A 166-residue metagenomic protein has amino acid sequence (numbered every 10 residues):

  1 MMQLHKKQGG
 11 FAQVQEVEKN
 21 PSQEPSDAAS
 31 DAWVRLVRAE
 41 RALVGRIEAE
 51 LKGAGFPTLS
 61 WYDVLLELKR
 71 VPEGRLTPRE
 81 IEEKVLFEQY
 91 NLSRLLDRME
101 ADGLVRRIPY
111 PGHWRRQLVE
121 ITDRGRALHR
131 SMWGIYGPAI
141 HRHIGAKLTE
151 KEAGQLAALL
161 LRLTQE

Functional and structural regions predicted by a protein language model:
M1-A54: N-terminal leader segment of winged-helix/HTH proteins
F11, E18, D97-Q155: Charged, amphipathic alpha-helical coiled-coil/dimerization segments
E24, K52-G53, P72, Q117 (+1 more regions): Residues marking the start of alpha-helices
P25-A28, F56-P57, I121, K147-L148: Alpha-helical hairpin
A29, W33-L51, H129-L148, A153-T164: Hydrophobic alpha-helical core bundles mediating ligand binding, dimerization, or RNAP-core interactions
R35, D63-E67, A127: Pre-recognition alpha-helix immediately N-terminal to the DNA-recognition helix within helix-turn-helix or winged-helix
G45-E88: N-terminal helix-turn-helix DNA-binding core of bacterial DNA-binding proteins
